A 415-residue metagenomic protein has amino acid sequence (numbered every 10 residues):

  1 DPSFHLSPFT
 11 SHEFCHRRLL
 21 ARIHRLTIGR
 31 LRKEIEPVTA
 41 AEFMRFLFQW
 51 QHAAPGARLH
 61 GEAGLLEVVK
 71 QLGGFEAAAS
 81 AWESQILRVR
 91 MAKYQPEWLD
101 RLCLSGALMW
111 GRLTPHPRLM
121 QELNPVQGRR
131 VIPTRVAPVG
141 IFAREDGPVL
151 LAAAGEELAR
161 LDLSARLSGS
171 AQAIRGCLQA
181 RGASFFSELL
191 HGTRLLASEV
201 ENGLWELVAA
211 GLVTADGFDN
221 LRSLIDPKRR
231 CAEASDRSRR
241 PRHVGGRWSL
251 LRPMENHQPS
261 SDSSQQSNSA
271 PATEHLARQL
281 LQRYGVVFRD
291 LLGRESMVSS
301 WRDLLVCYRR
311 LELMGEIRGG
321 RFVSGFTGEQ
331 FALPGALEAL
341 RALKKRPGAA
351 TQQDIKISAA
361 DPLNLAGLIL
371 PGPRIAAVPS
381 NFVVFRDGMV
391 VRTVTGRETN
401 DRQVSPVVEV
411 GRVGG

Functional and structural regions predicted by a protein language model:
D1-G415: Long, charged, low-complexity, helical-prone intrinsically disordered regions
